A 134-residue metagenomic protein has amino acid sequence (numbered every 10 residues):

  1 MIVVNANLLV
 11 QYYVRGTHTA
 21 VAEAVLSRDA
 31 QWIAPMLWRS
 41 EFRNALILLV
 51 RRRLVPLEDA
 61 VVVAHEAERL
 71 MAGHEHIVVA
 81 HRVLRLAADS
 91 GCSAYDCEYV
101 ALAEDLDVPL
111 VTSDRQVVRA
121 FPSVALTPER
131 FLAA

Functional and structural regions predicted by a protein language model:
M1, C92, V100-A134: Acidic, PIN/NYN-like endoribonuclease modules and their adjacent C-terminal/linker elements
M1-L37, L49-E58, Q116, A134: Short, well-structured N-terminal submotif of metal-dependent ribonuclease cores
N7, E41, E98-A101, Q116: Active-site phosphate/pyrophosphate-handling residues
R39-R43, A80, V117-V118: Alpha-helix N-cap/helix-start and coil->helix boundary motif
R43-M71, R82: Active-site-proximal, substrate-binding regions of enzyme catalytic domains and RNA-binding/basic surfaces
L48-L49, L86, L102, A120: Residues within well-ordered alpha helices
R69-S113: Active-site neighborhoods of divalent-metal-dependent phosphate/nucleic-acid chemistry enzymes
